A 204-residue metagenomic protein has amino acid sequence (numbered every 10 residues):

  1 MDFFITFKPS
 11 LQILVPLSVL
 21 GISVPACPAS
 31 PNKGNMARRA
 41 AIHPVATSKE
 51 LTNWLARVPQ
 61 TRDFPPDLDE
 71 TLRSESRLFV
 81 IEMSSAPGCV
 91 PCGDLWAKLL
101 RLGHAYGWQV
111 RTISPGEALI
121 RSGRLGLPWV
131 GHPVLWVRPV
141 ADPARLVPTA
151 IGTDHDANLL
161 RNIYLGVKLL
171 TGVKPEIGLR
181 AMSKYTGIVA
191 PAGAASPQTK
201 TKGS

Functional and structural regions predicted by a protein language model:
M1-F7: N-terminal secretory signal peptides that target proteins for export/translocation
S10-I22: Bacterial N-terminal signal peptides
P28-S76, R161, K168-M182: N-terminal leader/targeting and pre-domain segments
D67-L102: Local sequence-structure signature of Cys/Sec-based thiol-disulfide redox active-site neighborhoods
E82-S84, G107-S122: Thiol-based oxidoreductase modules, predominantly thioredoxin-like and allied folds used for disulfide exchange
G103, S183-S204: Short, low-complexity, Pro/Ser/Thr/Gly-rich segments in the mature regions of secreted, periplasmic
R124-H132, L146-T153: Thiol/disulfide oxidoreductase modules built on the thioredoxin-like
V140-K184, G203: Non-catalytic, surface beta->alpha helical segment in thiol-disulfide oxidoreductase systems
